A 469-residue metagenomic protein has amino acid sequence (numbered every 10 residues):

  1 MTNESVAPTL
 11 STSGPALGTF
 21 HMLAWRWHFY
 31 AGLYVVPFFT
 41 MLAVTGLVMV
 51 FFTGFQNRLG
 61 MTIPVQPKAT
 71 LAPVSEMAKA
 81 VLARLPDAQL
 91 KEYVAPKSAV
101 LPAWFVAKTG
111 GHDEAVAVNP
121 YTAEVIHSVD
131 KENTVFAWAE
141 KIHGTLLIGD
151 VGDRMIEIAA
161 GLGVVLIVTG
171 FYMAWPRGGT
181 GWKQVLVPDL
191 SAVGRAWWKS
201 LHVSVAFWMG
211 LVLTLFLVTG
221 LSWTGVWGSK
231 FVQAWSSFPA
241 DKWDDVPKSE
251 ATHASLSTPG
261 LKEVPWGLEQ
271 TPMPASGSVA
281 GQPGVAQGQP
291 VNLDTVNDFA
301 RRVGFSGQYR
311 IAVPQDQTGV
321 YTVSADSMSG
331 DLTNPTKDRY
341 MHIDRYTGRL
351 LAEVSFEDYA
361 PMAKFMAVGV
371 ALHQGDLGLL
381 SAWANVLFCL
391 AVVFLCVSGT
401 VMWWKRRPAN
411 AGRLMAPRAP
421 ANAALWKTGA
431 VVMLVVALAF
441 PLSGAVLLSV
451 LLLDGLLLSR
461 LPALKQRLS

Functional and structural regions predicted by a protein language model:
M1-S469: Conserved histidines in hydrophobic membrane contexts and catalytic metal-binding motifs
